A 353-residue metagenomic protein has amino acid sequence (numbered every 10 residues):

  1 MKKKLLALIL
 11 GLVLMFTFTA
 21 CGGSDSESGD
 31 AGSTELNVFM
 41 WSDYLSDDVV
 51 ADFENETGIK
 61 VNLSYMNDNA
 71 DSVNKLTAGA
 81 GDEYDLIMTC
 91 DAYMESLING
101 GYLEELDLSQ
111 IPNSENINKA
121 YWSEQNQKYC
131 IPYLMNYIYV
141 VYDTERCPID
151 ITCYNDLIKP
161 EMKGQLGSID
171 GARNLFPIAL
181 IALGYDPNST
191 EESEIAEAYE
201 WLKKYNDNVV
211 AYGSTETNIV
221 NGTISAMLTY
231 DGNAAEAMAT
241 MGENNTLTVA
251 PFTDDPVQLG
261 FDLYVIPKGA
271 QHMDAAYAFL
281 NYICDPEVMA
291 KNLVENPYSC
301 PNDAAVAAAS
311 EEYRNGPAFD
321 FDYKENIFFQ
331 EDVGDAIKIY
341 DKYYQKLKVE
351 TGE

Functional and structural regions predicted by a protein language model:
M1-L36, T351-E353: Short, low-complexity disordered leader/linker segments with a strong preference for bacterial N-terminal type II
G29-S96: Early extracytoplasmic/lumenal segment of secretory-pathway proteins
F39, L45-S46, E83-I224: Extracytoplasmic ligand-binding site segments that recognize negatively charged/polar headgroups
N62-S64, V210, T248-A250: General small-molecule cofactor/ligand-binding pocket signal
M94-S96, A226-N245: A ligand-binding cleft/hinge motif common to bilobed small-molecule-binding domains
N136, A196-K203, E243-K268: Periplasmic-binding protein-like
D262, I266-I327: Mature extracytoplasmic/periplasmic domains
E325-E353: Conserved C-terminal helix/tail region of periplasmic/extracytoplasmic solute-binding proteins
